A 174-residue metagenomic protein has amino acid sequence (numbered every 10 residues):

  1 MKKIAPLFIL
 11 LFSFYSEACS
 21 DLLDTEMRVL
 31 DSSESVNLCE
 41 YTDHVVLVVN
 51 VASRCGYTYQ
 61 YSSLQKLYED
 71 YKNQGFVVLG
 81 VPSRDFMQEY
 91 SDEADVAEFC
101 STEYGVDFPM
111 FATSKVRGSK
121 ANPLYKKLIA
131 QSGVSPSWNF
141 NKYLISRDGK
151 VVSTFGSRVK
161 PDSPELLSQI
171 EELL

Functional and structural regions predicted by a protein language model:
I4-S13: Sec-dependent N-terminal signal peptides
A18-C39: N-terminal "domain-start" segment that seeds a small globular fold
N37-C39, E69-D70, S132-P136: Surface-exposed acidic, glycine-flexible loop patches that form ligand/cofactor-binding and adhesion interfaces
T42-L47: Local sequence-structure signature of Cys/Sec-based thiol-disulfide redox active-site neighborhoods
N50-R54: Amphipathic alpha-helical repeat scaffolds
Y57-A121: Structural microenvironment flanking redox-active thiols in thiol-disulfide oxidoreductases
P123-K126, A130-L174: Thiol-/selenol-based redox modules, centered on thioredoxin-like and closely related oxidoreductase domains
